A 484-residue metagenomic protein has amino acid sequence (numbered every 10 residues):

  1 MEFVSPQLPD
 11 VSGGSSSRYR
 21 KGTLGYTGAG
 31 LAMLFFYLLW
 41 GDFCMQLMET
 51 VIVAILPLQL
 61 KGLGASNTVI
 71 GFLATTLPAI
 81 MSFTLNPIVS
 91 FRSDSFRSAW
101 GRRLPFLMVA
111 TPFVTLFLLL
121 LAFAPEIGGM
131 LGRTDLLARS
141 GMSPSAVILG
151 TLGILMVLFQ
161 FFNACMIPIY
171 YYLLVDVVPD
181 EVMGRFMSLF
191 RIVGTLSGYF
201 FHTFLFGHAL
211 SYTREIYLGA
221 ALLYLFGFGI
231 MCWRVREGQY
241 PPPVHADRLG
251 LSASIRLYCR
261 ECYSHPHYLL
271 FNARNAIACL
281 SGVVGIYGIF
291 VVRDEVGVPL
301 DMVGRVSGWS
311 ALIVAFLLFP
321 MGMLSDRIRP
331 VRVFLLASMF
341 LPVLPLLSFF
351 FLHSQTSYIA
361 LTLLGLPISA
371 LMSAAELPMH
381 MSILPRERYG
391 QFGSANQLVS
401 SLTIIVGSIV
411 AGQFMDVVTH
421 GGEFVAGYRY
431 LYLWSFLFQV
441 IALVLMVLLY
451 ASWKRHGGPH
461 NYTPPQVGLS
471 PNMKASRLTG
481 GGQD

Functional and structural regions predicted by a protein language model:
F3-G30, Q239-N272, P464-D484: Juxtamembrane intracellular "pre-TM" segments in multi-pass secondary transporters
G13-A79, H267-V296, V303: Helix-loop boundary and gating motifs at the non-cytosolic
I80-F83, G184-F206, Q397-S408: Glycine-rich segments within core transmembrane alpha-helices of 12-TM secondary carriers
T84-W100, L317-R329, M415: Helix-to-loop junctions at the C-terminal end of transmembrane segments in multipass secondary transporters
S95-T111, R327-S338: Cytoplasmic membrane-interface "Motif A"-like loop-to-helix N-cap segments of 12-TM Major Facilitator Superfamily
R102-P105, S140-M142, G207-L222, Q413-Q439: A membrane-interface helix-boundary motif in multi-pass transporters
M108-P144, F340-H353: C-terminal ends and interior cores of transmembrane alpha-helices in multi-pass membrane transporters/permeases
C165-V178, L371-P385: Intracellular juxtamembrane helix-capping segments at the cytosolic ends of symmetry-related transmembrane helices
